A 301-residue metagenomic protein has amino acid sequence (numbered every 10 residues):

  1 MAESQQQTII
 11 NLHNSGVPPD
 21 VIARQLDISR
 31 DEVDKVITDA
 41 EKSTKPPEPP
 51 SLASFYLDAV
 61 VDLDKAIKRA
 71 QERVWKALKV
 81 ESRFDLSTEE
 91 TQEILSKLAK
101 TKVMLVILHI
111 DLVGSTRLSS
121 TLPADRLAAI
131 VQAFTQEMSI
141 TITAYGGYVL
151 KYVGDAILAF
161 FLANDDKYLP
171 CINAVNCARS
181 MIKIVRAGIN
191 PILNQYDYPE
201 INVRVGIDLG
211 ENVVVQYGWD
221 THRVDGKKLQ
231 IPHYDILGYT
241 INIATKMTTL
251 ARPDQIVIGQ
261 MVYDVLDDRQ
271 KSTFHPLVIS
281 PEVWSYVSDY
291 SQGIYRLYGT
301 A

Functional and structural regions predicted by a protein language model:
M1-V17: Short, amphipathic alpha-helical "recognition" segments used to contact nucleic acids or chromatin
N11, V17-V21, D27, D31-S87 (+2 more regions): Intrinsically disordered, glycine/charged-rich C-terminal tails and inter-domain linkers that flank nucleotidyl cyclase
S87-Q92, G188-I189: Short gly/ser/thr-rich secondary-structure transition/capping motifs
E93-N173: Catalytic NTP-binding/metal-coordinating core of nucleotidyl cyclase/transferase enzymes
Y145-P170, I189-I236: Catalytic core of nucleotidyl cyclases, primarily class III adenylyl/guanylyl cyclases
Q230-I231, T240, P276-S280: Extended, amphipathic alpha-helical stalk segments that mediate dimerization and serve as stator/scaffold rods within
P232-M261: Catalytic/regulatory signature loops of cyclic-dinucleotide turnover enzymes and related class III nucleotidyl cyclases
